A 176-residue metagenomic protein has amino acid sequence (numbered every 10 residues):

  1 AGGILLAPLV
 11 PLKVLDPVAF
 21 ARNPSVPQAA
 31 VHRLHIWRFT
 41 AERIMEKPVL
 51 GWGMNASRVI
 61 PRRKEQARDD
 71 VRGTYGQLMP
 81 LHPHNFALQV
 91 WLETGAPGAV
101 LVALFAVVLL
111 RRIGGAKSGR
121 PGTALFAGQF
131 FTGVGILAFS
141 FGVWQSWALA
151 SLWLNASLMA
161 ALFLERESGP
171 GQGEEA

Functional and structural regions predicted by a protein language model:
A1, T94-A96, G142: Helix-loop-helix junctions and helix-breaking kinks within/between transmembrane helices of multi-pass membrane
A1-A29, R38-E46, M54: A membrane-periplasm/extracellular boundary helix in multi-pass inner-membrane enzymes that assemble envelope glycans
G2-L9, A103-A106, A156-M159: Hydrophobic core of alpha-helical transmembrane segments in multi-pass integral membrane proteins
P24-R38, L50-T94: Long extracytoplasmic/lumenal interhelical loops at the membrane interface of multi-pass membrane proteins
M45-E46, L92-E93, S140: Residues at helix-coil transition
S57, P61, L109-I113, G135: Hydrophobic alpha-helical interface/terminus motif in multipass membrane transporters
E93-T132: Hydrophobic transmembrane alpha-helices and their immediate junctions
F105, F126-A138, G142-A176: Transmembrane alpha-helices of multi-pass inner-membrane enzymes
